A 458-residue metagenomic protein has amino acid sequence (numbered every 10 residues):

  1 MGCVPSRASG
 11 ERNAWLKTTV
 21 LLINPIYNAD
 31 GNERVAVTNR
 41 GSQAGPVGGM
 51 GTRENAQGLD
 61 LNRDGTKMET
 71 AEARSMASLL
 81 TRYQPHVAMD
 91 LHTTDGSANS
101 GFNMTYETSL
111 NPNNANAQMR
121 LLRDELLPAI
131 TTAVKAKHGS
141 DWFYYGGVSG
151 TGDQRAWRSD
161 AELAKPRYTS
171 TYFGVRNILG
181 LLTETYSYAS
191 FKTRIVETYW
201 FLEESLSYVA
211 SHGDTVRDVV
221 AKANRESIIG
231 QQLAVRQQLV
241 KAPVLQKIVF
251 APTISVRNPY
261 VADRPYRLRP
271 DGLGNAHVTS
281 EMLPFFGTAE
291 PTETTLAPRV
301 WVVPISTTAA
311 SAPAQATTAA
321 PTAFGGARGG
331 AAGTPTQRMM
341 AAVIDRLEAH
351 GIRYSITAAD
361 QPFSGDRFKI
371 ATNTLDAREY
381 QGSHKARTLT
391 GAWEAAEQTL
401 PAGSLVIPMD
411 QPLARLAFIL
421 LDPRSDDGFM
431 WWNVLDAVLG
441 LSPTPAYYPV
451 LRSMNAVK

Functional and structural regions predicted by a protein language model:
M1-K458: Structured catalytic-domain cores with a bias toward divalent-metal coordination
